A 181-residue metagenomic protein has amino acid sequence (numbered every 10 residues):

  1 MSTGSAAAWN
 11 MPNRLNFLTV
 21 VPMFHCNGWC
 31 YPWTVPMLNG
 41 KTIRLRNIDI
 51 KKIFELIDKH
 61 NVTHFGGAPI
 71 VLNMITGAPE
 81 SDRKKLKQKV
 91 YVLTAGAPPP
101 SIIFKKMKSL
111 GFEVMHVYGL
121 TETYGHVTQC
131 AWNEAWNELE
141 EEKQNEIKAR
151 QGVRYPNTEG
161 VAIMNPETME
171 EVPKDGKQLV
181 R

Functional and structural regions predicted by a protein language model:
S2-N16, F24-T63, A78: Conserved AMP-binding/adenylation subdomain of ANL enzymes
V21: Active-site beta-alpha turn of Rossmann-fold NAD(P)-dependent dehydrogenases/reductases
C26, L72-M74, S101: Short glycine-rich, flexible loops that bind phosphorylated cofactors or substrates
M37, K59-G67, T76-K148, P156-A162 (+1 more regions): Gly/Ser/Thr-rich phosphate-binding loop
D49, I70-L72, P99: Alpha-helix capping/helix-boundary segments
M169-R181: Short, intrinsically disordered, charge-balanced linker/junction segments flanking boundaries in proteins
